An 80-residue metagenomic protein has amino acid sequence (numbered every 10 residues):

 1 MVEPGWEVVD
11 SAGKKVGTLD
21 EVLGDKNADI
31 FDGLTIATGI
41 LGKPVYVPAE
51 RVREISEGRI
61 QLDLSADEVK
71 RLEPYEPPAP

Functional and structural regions predicted by a protein language model:
M1-P80: Peripheral interaction segments used for macromolecular assembly
